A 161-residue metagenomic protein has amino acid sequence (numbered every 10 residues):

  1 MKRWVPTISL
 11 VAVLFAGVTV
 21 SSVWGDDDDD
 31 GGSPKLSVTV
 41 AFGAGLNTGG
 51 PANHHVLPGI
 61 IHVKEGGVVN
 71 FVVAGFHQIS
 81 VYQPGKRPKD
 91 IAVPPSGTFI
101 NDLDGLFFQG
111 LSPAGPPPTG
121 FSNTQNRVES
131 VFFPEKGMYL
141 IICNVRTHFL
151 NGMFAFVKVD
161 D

Functional and structural regions predicted by a protein language model:
M1-S9: Bacterial N-terminal signal peptides that target proteins for export
I8-V18: Bacterial N-terminal signal peptides
V20-W24: Sec/Tat signal peptide C-region and signal peptidase I cleavage site
G25-D161: Extracytoplasmic copper-binding redox domains, predominantly the cupredoxin/blue-copper superfamily
